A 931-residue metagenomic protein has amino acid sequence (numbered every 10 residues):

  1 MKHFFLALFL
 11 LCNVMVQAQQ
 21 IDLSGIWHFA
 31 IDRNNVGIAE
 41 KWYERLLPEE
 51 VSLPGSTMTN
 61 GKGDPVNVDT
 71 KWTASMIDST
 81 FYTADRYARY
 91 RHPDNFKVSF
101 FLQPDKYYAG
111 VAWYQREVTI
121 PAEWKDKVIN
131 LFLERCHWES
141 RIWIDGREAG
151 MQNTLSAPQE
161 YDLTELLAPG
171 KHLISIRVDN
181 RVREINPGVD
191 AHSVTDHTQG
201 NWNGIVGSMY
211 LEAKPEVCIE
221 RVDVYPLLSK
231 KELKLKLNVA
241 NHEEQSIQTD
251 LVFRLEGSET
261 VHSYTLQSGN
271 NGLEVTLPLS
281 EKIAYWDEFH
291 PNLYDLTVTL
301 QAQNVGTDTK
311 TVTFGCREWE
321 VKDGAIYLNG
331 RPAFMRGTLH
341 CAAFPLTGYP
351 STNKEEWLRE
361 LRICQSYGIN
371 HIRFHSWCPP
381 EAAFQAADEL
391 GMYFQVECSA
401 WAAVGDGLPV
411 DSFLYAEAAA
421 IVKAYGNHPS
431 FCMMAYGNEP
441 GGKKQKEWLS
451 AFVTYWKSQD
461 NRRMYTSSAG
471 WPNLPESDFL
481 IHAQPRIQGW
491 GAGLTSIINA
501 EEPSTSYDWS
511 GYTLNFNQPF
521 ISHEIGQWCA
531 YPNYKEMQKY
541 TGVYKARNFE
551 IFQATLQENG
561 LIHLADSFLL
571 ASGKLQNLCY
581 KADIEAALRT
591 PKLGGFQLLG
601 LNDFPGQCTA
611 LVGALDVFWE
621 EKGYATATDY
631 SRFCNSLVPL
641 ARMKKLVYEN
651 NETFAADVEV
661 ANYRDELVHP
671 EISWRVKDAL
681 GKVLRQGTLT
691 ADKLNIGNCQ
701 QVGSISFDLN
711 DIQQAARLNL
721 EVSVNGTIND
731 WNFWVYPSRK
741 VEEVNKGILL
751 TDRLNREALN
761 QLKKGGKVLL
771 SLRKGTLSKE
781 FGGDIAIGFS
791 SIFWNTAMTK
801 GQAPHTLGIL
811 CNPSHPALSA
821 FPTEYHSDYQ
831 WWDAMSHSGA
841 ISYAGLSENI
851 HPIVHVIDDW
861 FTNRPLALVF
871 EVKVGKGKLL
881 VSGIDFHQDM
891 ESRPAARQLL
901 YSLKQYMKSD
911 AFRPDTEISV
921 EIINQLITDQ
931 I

Functional and structural regions predicted by a protein language model:
M1-L11, V16-F374, C432-M433, L449 (+8 more regions): Secreted/periplasmic carbohydrate-active enzymes, especially glycoside hydrolases
H28, H137, R181, P472-N473 (+7 more regions): Short, solvent-exposed loop/turn segments at secondary-structure junctions
N153, E165, H375-S376, V396-S399 (+1 more regions): Short beta->alpha connector loops at strand-helix junctions that form conserved, small/polar/Pro-enriched
L361, H371-L615: Substrate-binding/catalytic cleft of secreted carbohydrate-active enzymes, primarily glycoside hydrolases
A382-A383, A403-G405, K443-Q445, S771 (+2 more regions): Extracytoplasmic/secreted cell-surface and envelope-processing proteins
D406-Y425, L769-H826: Ligand-binding grooves and catalytic loops that recognize ribose/phosphate and carbohydrate rings, and esterified lipid
K746-I792, K876, L903: Short alpha-beta junction capping motif
L777-S778, N795-P894, F912-I931: Catalytic beta-strand/loop cores that center a nucleophilic Ser/Cys/Thr and support acyl-enzyme chemistry
